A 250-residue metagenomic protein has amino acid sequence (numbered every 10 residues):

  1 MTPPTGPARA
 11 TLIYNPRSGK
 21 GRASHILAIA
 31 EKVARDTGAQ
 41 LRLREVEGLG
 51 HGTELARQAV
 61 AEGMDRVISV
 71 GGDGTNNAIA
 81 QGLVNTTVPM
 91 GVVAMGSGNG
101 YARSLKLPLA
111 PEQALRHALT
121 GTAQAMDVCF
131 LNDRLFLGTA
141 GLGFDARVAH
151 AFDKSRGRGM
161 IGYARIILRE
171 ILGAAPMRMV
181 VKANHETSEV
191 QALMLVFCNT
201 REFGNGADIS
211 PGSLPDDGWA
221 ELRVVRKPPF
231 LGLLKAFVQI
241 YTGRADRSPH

Functional and structural regions predicted by a protein language model:
M1-V67, N77: ATP/NTP phosphate-donor binding region
A23, A183-N184, E189, L214 (+1 more regions): ATP/nucleoside-binding phosphotransfer catalytic cores, i.e., glycine-rich phosphate-binding loops
A23, A78-A80, A102-R103, G206-A207 (+1 more regions): Short glycine-/acidic-enriched loop or helix-start segments at secondary-structure transitions that form or flank
R35-T37, V84-P89, V93-M194: Catalytic core of DAGKc-family lipid kinases
S69-D73: N-terminal glycine-rich "phosphate-gripper" loop used for MgATP/nucleotide binding and carboxylate activation
G141, D145, V196-P211: Glycine-rich phosphate/pyrophosphate-binding beta-alpha loops
D145-V148, E189-Q191, F203-G206, F230-L233: Short acidic/glycine-rich loop or secondary-structure boundary segments that cap or lie
K154-G162, P211-G232: Gly/Ser/Thr-rich active-site loops/lids in small-molecule metabolic enzymes that frequently grip phosphoryl groups
